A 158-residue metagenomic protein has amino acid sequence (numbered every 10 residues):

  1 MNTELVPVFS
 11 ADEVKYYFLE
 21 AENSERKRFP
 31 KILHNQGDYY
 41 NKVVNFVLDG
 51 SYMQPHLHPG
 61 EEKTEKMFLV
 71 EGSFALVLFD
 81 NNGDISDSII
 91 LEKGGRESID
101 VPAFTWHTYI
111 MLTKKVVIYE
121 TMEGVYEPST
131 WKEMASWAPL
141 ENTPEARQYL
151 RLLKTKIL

Functional and structural regions predicted by a protein language model:
M1-Y40, D87-E92, Q148-L158: A short, N-terminal "cap"/entry segment at the start of jelly-roll beta-barrel domains of the cupin/DSBH fold
K31-Q36, Q54-G60, K66, I110-M111: Short histidine-centered beta-strand/loop micro-motifs that create catalytic or ligand/metal-coordination sites
V43-N45, T64-L69, I99, Y109: His/acidic/aromatic-lined binding-pocket segments of jelly-roll/cupin-type domains and related regulatory beta-sandwich
V44-K63, E92: Conserved short histidine dyad/triad with adjacent acidic residue
P55, L76-L78, I99-V101, H107-L112 (+1 more regions): Short beta-strand His + acidic residue motifs that chelate non-heme Fe in jelly-roll/DSBH and cupin folds
E62-N81: Glycine- and acidic-residue-biased ligand/ion/polar-headgroup-sensing regions
K66, D80-F104: Short acidic-glycine-tyrosine-enriched beta hairpin
D84, T108-L158: Double-stranded beta-helix
